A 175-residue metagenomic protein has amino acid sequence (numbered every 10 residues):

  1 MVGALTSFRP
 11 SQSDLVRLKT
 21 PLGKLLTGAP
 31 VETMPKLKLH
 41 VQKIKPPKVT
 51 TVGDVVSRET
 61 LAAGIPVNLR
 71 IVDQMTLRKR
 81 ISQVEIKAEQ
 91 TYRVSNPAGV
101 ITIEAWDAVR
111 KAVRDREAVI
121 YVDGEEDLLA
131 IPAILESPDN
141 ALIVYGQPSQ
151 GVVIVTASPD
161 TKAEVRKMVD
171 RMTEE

Functional and structural regions predicted by a protein language model:
M1-E89, N96-P97: N-terminal, charge-rich interaction modules
T50-G53, V72, I120-G124, V144-Y145: General beta-strand structural signal in soluble alpha/beta enzymes
L61-L69, I86-K87, I134-D139, S158-K162 (+1 more regions): Short, solvent-exposed amphipathic alpha-helical segments in soluble enzyme and RNA/protein-processing domains
V67-Q74, D139-P148: Short hydrophobic/aromatic-enriched beta-strand-loop microsegments
Q90-V122, L128: Internal catalytic-core helix/loop-beta-alpha segment that presents or stabilizes conserved functional determinants
E104-A112, P159-K162, M172-T173: Conserved phosphate- and dinucleotide-binding cores of soluble alpha/beta proteins, encompassing both enzyme active
A118-I143: Hydrophobic/aromatic-rich, well-ordered segments within soluble, folded domains that form packed cores
Q147-T161, T173-E175: Short, flexible loop segments at boundaries between secondary-structure elements
